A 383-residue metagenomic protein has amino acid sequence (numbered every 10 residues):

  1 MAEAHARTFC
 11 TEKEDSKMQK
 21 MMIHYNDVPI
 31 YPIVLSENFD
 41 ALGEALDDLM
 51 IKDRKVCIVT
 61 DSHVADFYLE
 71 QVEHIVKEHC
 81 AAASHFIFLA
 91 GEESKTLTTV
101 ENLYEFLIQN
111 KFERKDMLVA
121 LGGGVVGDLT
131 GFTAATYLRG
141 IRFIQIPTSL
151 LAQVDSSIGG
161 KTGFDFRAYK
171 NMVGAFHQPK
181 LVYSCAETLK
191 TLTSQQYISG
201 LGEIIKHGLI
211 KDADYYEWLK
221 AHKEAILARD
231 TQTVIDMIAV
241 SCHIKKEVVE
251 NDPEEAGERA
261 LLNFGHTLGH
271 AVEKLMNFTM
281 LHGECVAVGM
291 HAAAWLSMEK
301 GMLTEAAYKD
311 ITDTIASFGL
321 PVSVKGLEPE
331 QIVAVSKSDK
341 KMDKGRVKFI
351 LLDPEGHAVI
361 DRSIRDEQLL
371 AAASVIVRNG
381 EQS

Functional and structural regions predicted by a protein language model:
M18-M117: ATP/NTP phosphate-donor binding region
Q19, G202-I204, M302-S383: C-terminal charged capping/lid subdomain of soluble metabolic enzymes
N26, F132-A225: A glycine/threonine-rich phosphate-anchoring loop and its flanking beta-alpha core in nucleotide/phosphate-binding
S36, I58, T96, P147 (+4 more regions): Residue-level signal for inorganic ion chemistry
Y104-L121, T130-Q145: Non-catalytic interfacial helical region
V125-F132, Q153-V154, A271: Short glycine/serine/threonine-rich phosphate/pyrophosphate-binding segments that cradle anionic phosphate groups
E217, A221-E330: Active-site segments that bind and position negatively charged phosphate/pyrophosphate groups
